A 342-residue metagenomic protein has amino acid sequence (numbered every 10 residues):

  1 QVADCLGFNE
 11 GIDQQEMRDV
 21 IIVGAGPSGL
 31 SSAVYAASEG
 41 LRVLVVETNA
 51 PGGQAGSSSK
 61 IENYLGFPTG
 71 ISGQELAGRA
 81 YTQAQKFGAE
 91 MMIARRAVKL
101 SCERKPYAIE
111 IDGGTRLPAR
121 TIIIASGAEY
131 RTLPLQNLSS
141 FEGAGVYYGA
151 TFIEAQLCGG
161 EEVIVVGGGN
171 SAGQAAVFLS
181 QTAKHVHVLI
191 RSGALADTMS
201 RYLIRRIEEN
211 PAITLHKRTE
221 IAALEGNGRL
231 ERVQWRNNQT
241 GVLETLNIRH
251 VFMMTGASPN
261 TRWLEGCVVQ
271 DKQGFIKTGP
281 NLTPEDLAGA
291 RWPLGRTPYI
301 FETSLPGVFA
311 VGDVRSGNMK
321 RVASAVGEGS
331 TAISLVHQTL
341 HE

Functional and structural regions predicted by a protein language model:
Q1-V23, E39, G56-S57, M91-E161 (+5 more regions): FAD-binding core/adjacent interface of flavoenzyme oxidoreductases
A3-L6, A77-D112, R116-A119, S180-G295 (+1 more regions): A Rossmann-like FAD-binding core segment of flavoenzymes
E10-P51, S140-E142, Y148-R201, I207 (+3 more regions): Rossmann-like dinucleotide/flavin-binding elements
I22, G66-L76, A80: Histidine- and aromatic-rich ligand-binding microenvironments
N49-S72, A196-E209: Conserved N-terminal glycine-rich FAD pyrophosphate-binding loop of Rossmann-like flavoproteins
N63-G66, I93, P134, Y148 (+4 more regions): Structural signal for conserved beta-strand scaffold positions within catalytic alpha/beta enzyme cores
G66-F67, I111-D112, V166, T278-G279 (+1 more regions): Thr-Gly-centered strand-to-loop micro-motif
